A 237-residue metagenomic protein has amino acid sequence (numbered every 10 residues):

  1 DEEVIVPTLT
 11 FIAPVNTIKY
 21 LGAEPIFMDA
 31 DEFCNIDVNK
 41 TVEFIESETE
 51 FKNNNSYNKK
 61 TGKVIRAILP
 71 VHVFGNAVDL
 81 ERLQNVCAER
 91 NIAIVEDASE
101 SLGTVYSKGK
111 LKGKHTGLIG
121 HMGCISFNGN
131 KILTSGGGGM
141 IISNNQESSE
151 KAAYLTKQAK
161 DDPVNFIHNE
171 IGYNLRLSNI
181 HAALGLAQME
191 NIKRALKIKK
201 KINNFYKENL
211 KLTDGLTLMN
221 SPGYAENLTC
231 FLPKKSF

Functional and structural regions predicted by a protein language model:
D1-E2: Short helix-loop-beta connector
I5, I26, I94-V95, C124 (+1 more regions): Structural detector of well-ordered beta-strand residues that form the stable sheet scaffold of enzyme domains
I5-N39: Substrate-binding/gating loop at the entrance of the active-site cleft, primarily in PLP-dependent aminotransferase-like
L9, E46, A88, K157 (+1 more regions): Solvent-exposed alpha-helix faces
A30, G129, K157: Short, conserved catalytic or interaction motifs in soluble domains
F33-S135, M140-I142, E147: Active-site phosphate-binding strand-loop segment of PLP-dependent enzymes
F51-K63, A67-L69, N76, L80-R82 (+3 more regions): PLP-dependent aminotransferase class I/II
